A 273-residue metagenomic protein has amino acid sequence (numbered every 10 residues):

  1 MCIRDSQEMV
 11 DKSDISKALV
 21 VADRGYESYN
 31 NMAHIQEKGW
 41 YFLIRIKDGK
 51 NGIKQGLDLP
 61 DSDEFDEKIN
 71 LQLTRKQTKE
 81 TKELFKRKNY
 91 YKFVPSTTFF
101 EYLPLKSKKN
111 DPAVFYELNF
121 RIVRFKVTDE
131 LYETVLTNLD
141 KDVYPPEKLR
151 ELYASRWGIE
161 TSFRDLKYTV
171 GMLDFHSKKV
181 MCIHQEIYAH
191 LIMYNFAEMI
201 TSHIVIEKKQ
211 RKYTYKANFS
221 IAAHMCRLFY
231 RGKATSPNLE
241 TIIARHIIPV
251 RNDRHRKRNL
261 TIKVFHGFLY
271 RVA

Functional and structural regions predicted by a protein language model:
R4-A273: Single, function-defining residue in the core of a domain
